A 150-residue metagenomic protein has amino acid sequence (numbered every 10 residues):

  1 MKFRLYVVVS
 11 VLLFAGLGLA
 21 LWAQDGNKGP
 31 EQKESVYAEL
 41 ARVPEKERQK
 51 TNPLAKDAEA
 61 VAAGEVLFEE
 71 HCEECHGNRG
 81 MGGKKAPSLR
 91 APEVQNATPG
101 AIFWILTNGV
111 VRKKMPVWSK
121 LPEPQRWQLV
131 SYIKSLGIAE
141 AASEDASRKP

Functional and structural regions predicted by a protein language model:
M1-L5: Positively charged n-region of N-terminal signal peptides that target proteins for export
V8-G18: Bacterial N-terminal signal peptides
Q24-T51, A58, E69, P116-P150: Flexible coil segments in periplasmic/lumen-exposed cytochrome c-class electron-transfer proteins
L54, L89, M115: Short clusters of hydrophobic/aromatic residues that line enzyme substrate/ligand-binding pockets
A58-E65, G77, M81-T107: Gly/Gly-Pro-rich "capping" loops immediately C-terminal to redox-active cysteine motifs in periplasmic/lumenal
C72-C75: Short cysteine clusters
